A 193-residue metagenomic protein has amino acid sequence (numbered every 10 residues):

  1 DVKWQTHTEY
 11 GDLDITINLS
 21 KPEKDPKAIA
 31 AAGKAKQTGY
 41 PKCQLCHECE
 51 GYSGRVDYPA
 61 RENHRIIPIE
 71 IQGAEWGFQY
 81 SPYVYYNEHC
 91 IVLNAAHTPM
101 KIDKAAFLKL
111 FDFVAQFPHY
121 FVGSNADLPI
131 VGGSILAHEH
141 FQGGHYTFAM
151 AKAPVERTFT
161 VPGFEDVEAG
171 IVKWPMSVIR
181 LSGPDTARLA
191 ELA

Functional and structural regions predicted by a protein language model:
D1-V92, A96-I102, K173-P175, A190-A193: Active-site microenvironments that recognize anionic phosphate/pyrophosphate groups
I17-K21, P82-V84, A96-H97, A126-L128 (+2 more regions): Short, flexible loop/turn elements at secondary-structure junctions
H64-R65, H97-V122: Helical scaffold of the NTase/Pol beta-like nucleotidyltransferase catalytic core
A74-P82, A106, L110-V114, F159-V167: Structured alpha-helical segments in the cores of large, soluble enzyme domains
F78, V122, E139-F141: Hydrophobic faces of well-ordered beta-strands that scaffold small-molecule active sites in alpha/beta enzyme cores
N87-N94, V131-F148: Histidine-centered divalent-metal-coordination microenvironment in nucleic-acid enzymes
K101, H119-V122, L128-S134, H145-A193: Conserved His + Asp/Glu catalytic blocks
